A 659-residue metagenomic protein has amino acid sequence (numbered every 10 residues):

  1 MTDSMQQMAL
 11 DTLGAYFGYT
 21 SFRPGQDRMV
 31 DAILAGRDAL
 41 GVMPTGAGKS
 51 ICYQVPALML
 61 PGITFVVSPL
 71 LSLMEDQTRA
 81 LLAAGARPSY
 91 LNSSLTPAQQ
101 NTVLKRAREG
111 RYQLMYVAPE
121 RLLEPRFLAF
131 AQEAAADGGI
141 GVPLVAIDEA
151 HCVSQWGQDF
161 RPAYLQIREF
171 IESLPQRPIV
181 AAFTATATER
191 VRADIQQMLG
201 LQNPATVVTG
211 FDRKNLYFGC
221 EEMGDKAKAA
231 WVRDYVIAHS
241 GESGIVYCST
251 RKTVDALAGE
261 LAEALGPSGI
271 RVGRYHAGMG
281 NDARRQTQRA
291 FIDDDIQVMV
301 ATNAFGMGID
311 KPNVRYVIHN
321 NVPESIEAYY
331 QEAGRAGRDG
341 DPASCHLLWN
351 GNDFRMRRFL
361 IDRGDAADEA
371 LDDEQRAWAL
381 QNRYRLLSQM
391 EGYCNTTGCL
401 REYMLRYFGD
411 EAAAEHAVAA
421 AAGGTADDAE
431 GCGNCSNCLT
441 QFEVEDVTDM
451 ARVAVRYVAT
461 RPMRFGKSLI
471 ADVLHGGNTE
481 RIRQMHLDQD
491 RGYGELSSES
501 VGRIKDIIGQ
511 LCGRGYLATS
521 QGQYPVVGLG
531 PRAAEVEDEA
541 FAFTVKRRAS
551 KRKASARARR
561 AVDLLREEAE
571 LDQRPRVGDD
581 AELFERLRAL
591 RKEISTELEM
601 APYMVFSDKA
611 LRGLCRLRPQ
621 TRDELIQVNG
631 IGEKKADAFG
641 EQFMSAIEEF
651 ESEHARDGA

Functional and structural regions predicted by a protein language model:
M1-A9, M356, A367-D372, Y384 (+2 more regions): Accessory DNA-binding and partner-docking regions appended to nucleic-acid-acting proteins, especially the terminal
T2-D3, Q7-Y16, T20-P24, R28-S50 (+5 more regions): Helicase motor core with emphasis on the C-terminal RecA-like subdomain
I33, V236, F291, C394 (+2 more regions): Short helix-to-turn junction characteristic of helix-turn-helix DNA-binding domains, especially the helix
Q176, S240, T397, M463 (+1 more regions): Flexible coil/turn residues that form the inter-helical turn or adjacent wing/linker of helix-turn-helix
L348-G351, R363, Y393-T396, R406-E411 (+4 more regions): Short acidic/histidine-centered micro-motifs embedded in hydrophobic/aromatic stretches that mark compact functional
W378-A419: Short, charged low-complexity linear segments at domain edges
